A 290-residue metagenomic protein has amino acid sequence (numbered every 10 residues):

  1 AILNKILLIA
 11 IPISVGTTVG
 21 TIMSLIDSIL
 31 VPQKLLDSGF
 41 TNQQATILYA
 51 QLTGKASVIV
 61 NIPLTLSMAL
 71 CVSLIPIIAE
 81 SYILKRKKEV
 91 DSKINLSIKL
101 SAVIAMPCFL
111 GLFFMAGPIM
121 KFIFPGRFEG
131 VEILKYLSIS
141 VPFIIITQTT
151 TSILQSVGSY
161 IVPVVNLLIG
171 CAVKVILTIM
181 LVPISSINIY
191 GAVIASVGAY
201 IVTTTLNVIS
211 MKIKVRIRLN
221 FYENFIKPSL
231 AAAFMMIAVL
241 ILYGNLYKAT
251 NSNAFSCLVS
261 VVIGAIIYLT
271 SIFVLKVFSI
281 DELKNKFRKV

Functional and structural regions predicted by a protein language model:
A1-V15, K85, I213-S229, N285: Interhelical loop/hinge segments that connect adjacent transmembrane helices in multipass membrane
P12, A45-S67, K99-L100: Alpha-helical transmembrane segments of polytopic membrane transporters and translocases
N61-K85, I94: Helix-loop junctions and terminal segments of transmembrane helices in multi-pass membrane transport/translocation
N95, F113-V141: Interfacial segments at transmembrane-helix termini and the short loops linking adjacent helices
I139-I169: Membrane-interface junctions at transmembrane-helix termini in multi-pass inner-membrane proteins
T150-G158, V208-N224, Y247: Alpha-helical transmembrane segments
I161, C171-T205, L219, I237 (+1 more regions): Membrane-interface helix-loop junctions in multi-pass transport and translocation proteins
L240-V290: Membrane-proximal transmembrane or re-entrant/amphipathic helices at the cytosolic face
